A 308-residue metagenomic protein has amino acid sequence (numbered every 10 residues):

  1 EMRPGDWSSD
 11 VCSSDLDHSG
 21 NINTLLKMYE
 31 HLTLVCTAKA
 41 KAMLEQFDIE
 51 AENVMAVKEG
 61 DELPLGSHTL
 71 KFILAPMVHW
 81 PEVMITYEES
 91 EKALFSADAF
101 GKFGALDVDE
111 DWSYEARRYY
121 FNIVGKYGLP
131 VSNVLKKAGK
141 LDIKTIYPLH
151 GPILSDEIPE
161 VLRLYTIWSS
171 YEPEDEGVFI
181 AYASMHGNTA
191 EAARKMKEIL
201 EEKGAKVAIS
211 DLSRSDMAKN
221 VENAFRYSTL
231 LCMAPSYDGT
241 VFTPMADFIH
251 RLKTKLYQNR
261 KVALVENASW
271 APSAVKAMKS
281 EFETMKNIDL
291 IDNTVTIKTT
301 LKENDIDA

Functional and structural regions predicted by a protein language model:
E1-V11: Single conserved hydrophobic/aromatic residue that forms the stacking wall/gate of nucleotide- or nucleobase-binding
S9-L63: Active-site HxH/HxHxD metal-binding segment of metal-dependent hydrolases
C12, A93-F95, Y147: Residue-level marker for buried hydrophobic side chains located in beta-strands that build the well-ordered beta-sheet
D15, T86, D98, V131 (+1 more regions): Divalent metal-coordination and catalytic microenvironments
G20-M28, I158-P159, M278, K302: Metal-dependent catalytic neighborhoods of phosphoester/phosphodiester hydrolases
K27, D48-E110: Catalytic core of the metallo-beta-lactamase
L106-I146, H150-I153, P173, K195-S210 (+1 more regions): FMN-binding flavodoxin-like domain, especially the glycine-rich phosphate-binding loop
A181-K203: Short, charged N-terminal beta->alpha structural module
